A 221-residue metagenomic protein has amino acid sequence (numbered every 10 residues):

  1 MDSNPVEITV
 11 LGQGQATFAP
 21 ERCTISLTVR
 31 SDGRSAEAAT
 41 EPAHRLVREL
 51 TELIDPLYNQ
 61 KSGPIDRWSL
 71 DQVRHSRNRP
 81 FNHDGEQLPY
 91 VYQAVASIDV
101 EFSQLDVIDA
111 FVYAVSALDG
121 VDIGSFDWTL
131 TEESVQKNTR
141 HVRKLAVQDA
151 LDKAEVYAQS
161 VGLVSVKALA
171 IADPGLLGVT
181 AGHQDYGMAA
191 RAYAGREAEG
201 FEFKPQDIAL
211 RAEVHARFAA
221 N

Functional and structural regions predicted by a protein language model:
M1-N221: Short, charge-dense linear interaction motifs
